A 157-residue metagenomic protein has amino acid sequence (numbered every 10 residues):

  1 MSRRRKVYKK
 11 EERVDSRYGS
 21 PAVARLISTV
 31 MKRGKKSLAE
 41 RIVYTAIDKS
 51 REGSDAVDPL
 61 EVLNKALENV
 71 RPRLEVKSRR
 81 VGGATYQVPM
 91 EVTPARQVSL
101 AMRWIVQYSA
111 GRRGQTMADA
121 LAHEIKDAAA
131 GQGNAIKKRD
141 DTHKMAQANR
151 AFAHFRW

Functional and structural regions predicted by a protein language model:
M1-R33, S37, Y44-W157: Strongly charged
